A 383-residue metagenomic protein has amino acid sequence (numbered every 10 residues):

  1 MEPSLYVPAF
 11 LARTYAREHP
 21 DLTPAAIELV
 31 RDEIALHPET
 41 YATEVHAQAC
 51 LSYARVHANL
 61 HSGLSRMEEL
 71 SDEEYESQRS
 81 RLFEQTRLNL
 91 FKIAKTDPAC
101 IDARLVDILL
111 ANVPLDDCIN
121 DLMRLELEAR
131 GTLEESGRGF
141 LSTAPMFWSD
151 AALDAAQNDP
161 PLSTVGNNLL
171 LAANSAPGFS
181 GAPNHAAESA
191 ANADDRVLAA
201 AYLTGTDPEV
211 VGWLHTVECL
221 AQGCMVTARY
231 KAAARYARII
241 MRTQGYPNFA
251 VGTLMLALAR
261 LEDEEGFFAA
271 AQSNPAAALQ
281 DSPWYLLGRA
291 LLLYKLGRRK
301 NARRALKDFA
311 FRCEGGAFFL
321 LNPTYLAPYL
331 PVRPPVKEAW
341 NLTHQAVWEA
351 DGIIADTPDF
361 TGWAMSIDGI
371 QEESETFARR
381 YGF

Functional and structural regions predicted by a protein language model:
M1-K95, A99-C100, R104, L306 (+1 more regions): Extreme N-terminal leader/anchor segments
A9-F10, A47-H61, V106, L214-H215 (+3 more regions): "A position-specific structural signal for the A-helix of alpha-solenoid helical repeats
A54, L291-F383: Long, ordered, amphipathic alpha-helical scaffolds
S80, P114-D116, T227, L261 (+1 more regions): Structural motif corresponding to the intra-repeat A-B loop/turn of tetratricopeptide repeats
F91-D97, L127-G131, T206, R238-G245 (+3 more regions): Solenoid-like repeat scaffolds
I101-R104, R130-T143, G245-G252, A277-L287 (+1 more regions): Boundary/linker segments of alpha-helical solenoid repeat arrays
L141, P145, E188, L203-A228 (+1 more regions): Alpha-helical adaptor scaffolds
